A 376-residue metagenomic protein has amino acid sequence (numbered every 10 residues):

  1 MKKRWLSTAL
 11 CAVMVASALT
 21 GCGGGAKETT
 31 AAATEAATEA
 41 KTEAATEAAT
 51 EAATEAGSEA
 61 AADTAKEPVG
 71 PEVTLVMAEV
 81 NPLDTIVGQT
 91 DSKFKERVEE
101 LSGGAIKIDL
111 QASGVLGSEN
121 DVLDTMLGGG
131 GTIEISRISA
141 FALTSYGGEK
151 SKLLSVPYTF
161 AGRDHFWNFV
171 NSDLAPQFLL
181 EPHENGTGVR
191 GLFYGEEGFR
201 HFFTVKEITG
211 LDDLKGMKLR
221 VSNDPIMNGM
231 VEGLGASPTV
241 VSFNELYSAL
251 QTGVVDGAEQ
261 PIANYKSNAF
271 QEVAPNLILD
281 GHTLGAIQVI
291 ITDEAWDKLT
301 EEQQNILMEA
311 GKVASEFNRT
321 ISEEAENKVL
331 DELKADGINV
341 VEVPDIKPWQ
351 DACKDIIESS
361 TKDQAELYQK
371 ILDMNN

Functional and structural regions predicted by a protein language model:
M1-T74, N376: Short, low-complexity disordered leader/linker segments with a strong preference for bacterial N-terminal type II
S17, D173-L174, F178: Transmembrane alpha-helix boundary/anchor motif
G23-K27, T64-D164, L174, E184-N376: N-terminal secretory/targeting leader peptides
N168: Short beta-strand-centered segments that line the small-molecule binding cleft or hinge of alpha/beta clamshell
